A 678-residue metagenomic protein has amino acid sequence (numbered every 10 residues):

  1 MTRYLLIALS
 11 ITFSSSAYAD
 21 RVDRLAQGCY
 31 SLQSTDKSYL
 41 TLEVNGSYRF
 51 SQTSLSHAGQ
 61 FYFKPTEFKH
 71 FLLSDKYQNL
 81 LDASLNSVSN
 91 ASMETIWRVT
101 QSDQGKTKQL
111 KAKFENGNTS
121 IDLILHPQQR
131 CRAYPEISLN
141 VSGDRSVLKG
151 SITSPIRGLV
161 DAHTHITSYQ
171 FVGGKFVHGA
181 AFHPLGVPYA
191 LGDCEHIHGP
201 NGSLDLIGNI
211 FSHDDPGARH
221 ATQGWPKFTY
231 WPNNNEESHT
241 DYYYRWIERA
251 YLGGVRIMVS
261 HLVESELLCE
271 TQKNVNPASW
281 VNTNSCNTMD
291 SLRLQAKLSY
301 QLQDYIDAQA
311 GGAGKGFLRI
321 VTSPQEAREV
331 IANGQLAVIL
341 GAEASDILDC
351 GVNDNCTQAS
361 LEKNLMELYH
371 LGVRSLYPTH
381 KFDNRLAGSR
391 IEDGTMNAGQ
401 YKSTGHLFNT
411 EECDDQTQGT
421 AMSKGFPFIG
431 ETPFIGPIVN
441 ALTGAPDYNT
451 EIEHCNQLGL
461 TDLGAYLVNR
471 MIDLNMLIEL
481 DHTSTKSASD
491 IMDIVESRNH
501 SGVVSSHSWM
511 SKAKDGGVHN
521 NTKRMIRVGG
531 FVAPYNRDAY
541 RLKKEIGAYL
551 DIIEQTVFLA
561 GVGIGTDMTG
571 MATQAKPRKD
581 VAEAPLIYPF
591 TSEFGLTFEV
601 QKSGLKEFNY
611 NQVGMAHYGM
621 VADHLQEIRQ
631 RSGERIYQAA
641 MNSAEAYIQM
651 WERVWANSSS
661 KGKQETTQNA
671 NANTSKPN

Functional and structural regions predicted by a protein language model:
M1-I7: Sec-dependent signal peptide recognition, specifically the positively charged N-region followed immediately by
S10, F114, A672-T674: Short stretches within intrinsically disordered, low-complexity N-terminal or propeptide regions
T12-S15: N-terminal signal peptide c-region/cleavage motif recognized by signal peptidases
A19-E136: Lectin-like carbohydrate-binding module/patch detector with strong preference for beta-trefoil
P127-N671, K676-P677: Extended, charged catalytic domains and RNA/DNA-binding interfaces, predominantly in divalent-metal-using enzymes
